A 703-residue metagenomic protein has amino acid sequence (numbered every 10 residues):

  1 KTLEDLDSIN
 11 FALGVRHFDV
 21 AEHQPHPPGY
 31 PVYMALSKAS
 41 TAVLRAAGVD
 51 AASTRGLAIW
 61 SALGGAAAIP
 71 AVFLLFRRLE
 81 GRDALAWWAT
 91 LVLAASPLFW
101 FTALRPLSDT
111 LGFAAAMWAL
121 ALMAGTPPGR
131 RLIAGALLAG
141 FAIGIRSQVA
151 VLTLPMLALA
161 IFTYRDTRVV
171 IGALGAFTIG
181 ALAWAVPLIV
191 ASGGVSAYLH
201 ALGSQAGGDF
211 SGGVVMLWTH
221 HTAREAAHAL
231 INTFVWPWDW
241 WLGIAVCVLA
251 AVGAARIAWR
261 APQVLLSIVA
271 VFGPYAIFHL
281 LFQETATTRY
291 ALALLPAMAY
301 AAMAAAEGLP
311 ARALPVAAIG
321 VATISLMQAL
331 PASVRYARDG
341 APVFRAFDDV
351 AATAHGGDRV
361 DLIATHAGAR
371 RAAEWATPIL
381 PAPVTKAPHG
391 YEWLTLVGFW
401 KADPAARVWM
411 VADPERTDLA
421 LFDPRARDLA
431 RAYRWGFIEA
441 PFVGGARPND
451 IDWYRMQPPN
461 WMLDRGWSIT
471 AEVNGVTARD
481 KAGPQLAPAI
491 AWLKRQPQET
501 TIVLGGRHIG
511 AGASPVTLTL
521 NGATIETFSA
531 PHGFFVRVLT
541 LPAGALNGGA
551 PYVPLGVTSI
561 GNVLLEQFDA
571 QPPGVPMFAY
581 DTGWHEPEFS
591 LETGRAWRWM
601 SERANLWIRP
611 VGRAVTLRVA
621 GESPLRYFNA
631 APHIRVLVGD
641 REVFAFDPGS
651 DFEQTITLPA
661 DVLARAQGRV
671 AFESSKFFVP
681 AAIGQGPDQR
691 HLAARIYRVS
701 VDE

Functional and structural regions predicted by a protein language model:
P27, L98-L111, T287, P531-H532 (+1 more regions): Short acidic/glycine- and proline-prone juxtamembrane loop motifs at membrane-interface regions of multi-pass membrane
G56-E80, A114, W118, V252-G253: Transmembrane-helix motifs of polytopic, lipid-linked glycan transferases
T102-A103, D109, I145-S147, V151 (+3 more regions): Hydrophobic/aromatic-rich transmembrane helices and adjacent perimembrane loops
L137, L174-L182, A261, Y300 (+1 more regions): Signature aromatic-anchored transmembrane alpha helix within multi-pass, membrane-resident enzymes that catalyze glycan
V169-L230, F234-A245, I324, Q328: Membrane-lumen/periplasm interface segments of specific transmembrane helices in polyprenyl phosphate-linked
N232-P262, G273-Y275: Hydrophobic, aromatic-rich transmembrane alpha-helices and their immediate juxtamembrane boundary segments
V321-E392, P448-D450, P458-G475: Membrane-embedded, lumen/periplasm-facing catalytic core of multi-pass transferases that use lipid-linked donors
F399-E472, A523, A530-H532: Aromatic/acidic, Gly/Pro-rich catalytic loop(s) in extracytoplasmic/lumenal soluble domains of multi-pass membrane
